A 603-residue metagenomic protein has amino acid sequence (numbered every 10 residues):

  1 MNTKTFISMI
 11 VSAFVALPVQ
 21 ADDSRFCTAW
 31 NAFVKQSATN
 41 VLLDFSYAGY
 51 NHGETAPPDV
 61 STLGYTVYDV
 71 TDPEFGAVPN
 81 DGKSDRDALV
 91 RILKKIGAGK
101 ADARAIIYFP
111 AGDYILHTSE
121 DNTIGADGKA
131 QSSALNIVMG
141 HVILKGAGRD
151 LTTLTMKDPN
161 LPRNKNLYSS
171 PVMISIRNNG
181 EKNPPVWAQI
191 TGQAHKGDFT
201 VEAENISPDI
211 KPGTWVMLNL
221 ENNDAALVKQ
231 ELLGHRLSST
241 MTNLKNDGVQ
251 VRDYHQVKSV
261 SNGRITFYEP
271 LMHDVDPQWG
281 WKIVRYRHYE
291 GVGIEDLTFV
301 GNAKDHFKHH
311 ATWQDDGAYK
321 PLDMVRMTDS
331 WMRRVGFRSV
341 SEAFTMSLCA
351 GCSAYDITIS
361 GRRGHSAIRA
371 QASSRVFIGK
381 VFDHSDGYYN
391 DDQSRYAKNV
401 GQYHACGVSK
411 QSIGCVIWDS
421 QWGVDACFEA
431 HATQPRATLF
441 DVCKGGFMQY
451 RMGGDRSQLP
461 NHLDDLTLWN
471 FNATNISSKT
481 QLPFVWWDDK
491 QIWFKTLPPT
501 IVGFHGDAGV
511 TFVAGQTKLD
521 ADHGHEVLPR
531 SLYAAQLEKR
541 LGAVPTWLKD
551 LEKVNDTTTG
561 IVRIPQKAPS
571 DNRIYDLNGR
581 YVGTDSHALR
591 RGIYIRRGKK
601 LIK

Functional and structural regions predicted by a protein language model:
T5, Q20-H310, L497-T557: Extracellular "leader-to-stem" segments immediately downstream of a signal peptide or signal-anchor in secreted/lumenal
I10-Q20: Hydrophobic h-region of N-terminal signal peptides that target proteins for export in Gram-negative bacteria
L89, T123-A134, P159-N183, V275-R285 (+6 more regions): Extracellular beta-strand/beta-solenoid scaffold signature
V90-A98, I115-I124, Q131-M139, I143-L144 (+8 more regions): Short, T/G/N/S-enriched strand-turn elements that build extracellular solenoid repeat scaffolds
H141, D150, E290-G301, T328-S339 (+6 more regions): Right-handed parallel beta-helix
T214, N222-V251, K258, T298-Y396: Right-handed parallel beta-helix
W418-S420, R436, D441-T557: Catalytic domains of carbohydrate-active enzymes that cleave complex glycans
T558-K603: C-terminal outer-membrane/trafficking sorting elements
